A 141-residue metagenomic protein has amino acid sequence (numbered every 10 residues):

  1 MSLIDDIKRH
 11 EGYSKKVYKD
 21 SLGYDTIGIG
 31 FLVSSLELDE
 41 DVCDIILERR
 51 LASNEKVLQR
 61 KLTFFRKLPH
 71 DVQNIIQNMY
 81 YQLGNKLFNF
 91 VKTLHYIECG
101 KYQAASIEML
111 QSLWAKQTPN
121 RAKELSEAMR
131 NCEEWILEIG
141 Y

Functional and structural regions predicted by a protein language model:
M1-K16, L22, F31-L38, V42-E55 (+2 more regions): Long, amphipathic alpha-helical surface segments
L58-R66: Conserved interaction-surface patches within small, structured recognition/assembly domains
F65-K92: Mid-chain, well-packed structural core segment of small domains
